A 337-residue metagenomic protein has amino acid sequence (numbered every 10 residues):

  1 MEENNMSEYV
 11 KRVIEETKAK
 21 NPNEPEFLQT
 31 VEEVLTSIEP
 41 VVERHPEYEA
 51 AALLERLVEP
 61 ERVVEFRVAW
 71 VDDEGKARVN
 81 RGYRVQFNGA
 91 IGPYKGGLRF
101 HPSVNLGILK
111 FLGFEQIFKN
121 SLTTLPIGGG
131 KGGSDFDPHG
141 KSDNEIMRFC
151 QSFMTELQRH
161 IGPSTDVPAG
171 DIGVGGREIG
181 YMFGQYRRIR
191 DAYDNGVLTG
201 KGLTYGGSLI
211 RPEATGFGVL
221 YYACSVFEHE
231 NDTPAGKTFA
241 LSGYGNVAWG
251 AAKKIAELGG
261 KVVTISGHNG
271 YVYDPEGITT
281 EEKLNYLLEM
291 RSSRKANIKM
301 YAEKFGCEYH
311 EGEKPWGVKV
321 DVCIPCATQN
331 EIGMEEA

Functional and structural regions predicted by a protein language model:
M1-N5: Short, Lys/Arg-enriched N-terminal segments with co-localized hydrophobic residues within the first ~10-30 amino acids
E15, A19-L35, T238: Ordered core of a single globular domain
E47-R78: Structured beta-strand/loop patches that form or line metal/cofactor-binding pockets in enzymes
F66-I127, K131, D135: Phosphate-interaction motifs
H101, N120-A235: Glycine/serine-rich phosphate-binding loop and adjoining beta1-alpha1 elements at the start of nucleotide-handling
G202, G207-K314: Glycine-rich phosphate/diphosphate-binding loop of Rossmann-like nucleotide-binding domains
H310-V322, T328-A337: Rossmann-fold NAD(P) dinucleotide-binding segment
